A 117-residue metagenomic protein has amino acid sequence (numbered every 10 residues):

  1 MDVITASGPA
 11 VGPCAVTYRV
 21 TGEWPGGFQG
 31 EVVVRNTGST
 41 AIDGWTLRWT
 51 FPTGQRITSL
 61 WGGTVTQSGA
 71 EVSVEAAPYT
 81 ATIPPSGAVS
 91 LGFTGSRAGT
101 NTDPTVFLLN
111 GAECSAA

Functional and structural regions predicted by a protein language model:
M1-A117: Extracellular low-complexity, O-glycosylation-prone Ser/Thr/Pro/Gly-rich "stalks" and linkers flanking catalytic
